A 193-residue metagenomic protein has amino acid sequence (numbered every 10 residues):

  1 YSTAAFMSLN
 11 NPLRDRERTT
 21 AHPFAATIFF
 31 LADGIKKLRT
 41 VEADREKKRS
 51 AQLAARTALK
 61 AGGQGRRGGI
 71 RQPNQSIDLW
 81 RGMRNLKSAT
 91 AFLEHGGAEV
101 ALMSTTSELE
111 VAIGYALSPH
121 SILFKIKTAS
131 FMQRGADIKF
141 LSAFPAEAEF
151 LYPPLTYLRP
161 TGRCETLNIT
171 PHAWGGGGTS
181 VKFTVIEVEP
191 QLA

Functional and structural regions predicted by a protein language model:
Y1-F140: Internal glycine-rich, Lys/Arg-flanked active-site/core loops of soluble domains
R84, E94, T106-L109, A116-A193: Active-site and NAD+-binding cores of ADP-ribose-processing enzymes
